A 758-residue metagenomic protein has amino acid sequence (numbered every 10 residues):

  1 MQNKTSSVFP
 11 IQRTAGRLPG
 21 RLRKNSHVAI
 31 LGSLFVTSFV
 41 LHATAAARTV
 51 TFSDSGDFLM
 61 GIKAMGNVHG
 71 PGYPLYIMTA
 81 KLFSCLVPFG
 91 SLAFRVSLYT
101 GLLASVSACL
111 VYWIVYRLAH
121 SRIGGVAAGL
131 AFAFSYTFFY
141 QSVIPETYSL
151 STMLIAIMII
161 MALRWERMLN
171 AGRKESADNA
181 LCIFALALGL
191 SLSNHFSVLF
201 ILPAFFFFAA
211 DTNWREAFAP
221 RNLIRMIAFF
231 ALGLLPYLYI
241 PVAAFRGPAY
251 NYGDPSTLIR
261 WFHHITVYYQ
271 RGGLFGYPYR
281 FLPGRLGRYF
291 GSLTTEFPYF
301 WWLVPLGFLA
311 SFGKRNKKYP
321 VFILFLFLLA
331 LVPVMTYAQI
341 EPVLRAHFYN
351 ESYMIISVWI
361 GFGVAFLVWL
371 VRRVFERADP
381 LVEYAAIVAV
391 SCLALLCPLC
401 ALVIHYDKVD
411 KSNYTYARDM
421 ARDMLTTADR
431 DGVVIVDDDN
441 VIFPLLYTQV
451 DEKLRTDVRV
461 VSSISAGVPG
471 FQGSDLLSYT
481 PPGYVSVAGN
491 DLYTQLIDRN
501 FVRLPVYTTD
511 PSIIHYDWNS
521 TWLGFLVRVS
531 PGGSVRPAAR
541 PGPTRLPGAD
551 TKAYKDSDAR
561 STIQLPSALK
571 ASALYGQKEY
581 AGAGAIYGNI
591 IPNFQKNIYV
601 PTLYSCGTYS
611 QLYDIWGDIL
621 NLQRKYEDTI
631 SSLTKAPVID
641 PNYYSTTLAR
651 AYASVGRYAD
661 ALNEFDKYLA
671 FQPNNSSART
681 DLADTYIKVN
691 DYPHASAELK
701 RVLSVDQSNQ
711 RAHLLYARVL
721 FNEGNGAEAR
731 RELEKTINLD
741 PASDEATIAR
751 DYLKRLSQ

Functional and structural regions predicted by a protein language model:
S6, E166-A171, F200-A231, C397: Perimembrane helix-loop-helix junctions
A29, V111-F134, M153, G172-E175 (+6 more regions): Transmembrane-helix signature of polytopic, membrane-embedded enzymes that assemble or transfer cell-envelope glycans
G61-A64, A128-L130, N179-N194, F206-F208 (+1 more regions): Membrane-interface alpha helices of multi-pass inner-membrane proteins
L98-A119, I157-M161, L306, V358-F362: Transmembrane-helix motifs of polytopic, lipid-linked glycan transferases
Y116-R122, S142, M158-I183, L188-L190 (+1 more regions): Membrane-interface transmembrane helices that cradle and orient dolichyl/undecaprenyl
Y140-Y148: Short acidic/glycine- and proline-prone juxtamembrane loop motifs at membrane-interface regions of multi-pass membrane
E296-K317, R373: Hydrophobic, aromatic-rich transmembrane alpha-helices and their immediate juxtamembrane boundary segments
R422-R430, K453-Q758: C-terminal luminal/periplasmic domains and tails of membrane-associated envelope-modifying transferases
